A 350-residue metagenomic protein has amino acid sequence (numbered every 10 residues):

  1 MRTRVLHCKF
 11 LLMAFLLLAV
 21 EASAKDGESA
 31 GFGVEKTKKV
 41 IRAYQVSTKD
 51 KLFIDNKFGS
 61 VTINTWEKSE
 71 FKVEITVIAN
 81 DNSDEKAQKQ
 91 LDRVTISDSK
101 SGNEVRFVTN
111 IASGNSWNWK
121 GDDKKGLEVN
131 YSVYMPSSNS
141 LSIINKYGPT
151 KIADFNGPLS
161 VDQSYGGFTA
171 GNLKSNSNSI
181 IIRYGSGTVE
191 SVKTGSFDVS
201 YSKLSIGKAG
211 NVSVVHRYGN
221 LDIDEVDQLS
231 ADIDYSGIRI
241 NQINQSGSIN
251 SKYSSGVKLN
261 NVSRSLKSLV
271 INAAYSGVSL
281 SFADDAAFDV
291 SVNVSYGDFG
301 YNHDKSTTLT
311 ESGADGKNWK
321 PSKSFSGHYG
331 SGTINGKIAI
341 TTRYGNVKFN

Functional and structural regions predicted by a protein language model:
M1-N350: Intrinsically disordered, low-complexity terminal regions
